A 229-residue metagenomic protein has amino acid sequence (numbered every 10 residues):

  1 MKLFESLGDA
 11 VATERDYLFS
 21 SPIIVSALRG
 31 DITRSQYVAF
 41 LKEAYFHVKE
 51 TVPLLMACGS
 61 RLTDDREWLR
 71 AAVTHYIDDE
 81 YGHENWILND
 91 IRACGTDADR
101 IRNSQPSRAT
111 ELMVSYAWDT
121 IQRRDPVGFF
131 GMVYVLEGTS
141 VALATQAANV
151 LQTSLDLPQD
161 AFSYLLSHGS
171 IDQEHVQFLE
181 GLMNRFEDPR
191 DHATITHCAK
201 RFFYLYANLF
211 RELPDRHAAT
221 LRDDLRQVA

Functional and structural regions predicted by a protein language model:
M1-A229: Non-heme di-metal
